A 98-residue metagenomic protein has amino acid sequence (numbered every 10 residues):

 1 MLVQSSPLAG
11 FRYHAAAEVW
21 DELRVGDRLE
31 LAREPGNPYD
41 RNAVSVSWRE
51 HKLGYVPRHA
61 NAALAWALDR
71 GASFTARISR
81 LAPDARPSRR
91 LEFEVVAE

Functional and structural regions predicted by a protein language model:
M1-E98: Conserved active-site motif detector
